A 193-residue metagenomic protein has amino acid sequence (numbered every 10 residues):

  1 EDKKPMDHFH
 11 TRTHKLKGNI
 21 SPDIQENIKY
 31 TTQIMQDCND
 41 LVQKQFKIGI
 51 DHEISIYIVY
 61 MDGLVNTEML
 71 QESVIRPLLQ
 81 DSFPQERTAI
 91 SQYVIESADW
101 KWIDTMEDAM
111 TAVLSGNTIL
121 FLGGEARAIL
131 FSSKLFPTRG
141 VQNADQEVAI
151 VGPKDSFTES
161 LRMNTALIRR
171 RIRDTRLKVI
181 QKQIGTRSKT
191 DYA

Functional and structural regions predicted by a protein language model:
E1-A193: Membrane-embedded alpha-helical signal segments
